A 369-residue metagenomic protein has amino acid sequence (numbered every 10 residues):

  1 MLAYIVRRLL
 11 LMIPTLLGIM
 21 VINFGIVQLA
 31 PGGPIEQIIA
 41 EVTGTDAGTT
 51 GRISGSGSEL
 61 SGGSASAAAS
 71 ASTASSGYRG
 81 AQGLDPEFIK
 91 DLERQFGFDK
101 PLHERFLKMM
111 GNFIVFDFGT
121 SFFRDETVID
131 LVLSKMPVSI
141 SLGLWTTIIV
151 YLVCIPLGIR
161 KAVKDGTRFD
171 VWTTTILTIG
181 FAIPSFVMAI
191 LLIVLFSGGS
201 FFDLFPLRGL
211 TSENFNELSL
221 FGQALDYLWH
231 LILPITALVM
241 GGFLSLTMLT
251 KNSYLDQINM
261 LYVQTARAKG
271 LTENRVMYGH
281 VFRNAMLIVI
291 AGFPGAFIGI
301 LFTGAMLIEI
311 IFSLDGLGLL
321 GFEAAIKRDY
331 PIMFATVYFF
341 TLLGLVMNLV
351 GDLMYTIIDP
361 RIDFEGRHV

Functional and structural regions predicted by a protein language model:
L2, M136-P137, S141, W145 (+3 more regions): Alpha-helical transmembrane segments of integral membrane proteins, especially multi-pass inner/plasma-membrane
A3, A47, I53-G63, A67-G83 (+4 more regions): Cytoplasmic juxtamembrane interface segments
V6-M12: N-terminal signal-anchor/signal peptide hydrophobic helix marking the start of the first transmembrane segment
M12, K135, S139, T175-T178 (+2 more regions): Residue-level signal for discrete positions within transmembrane alpha-helices of multi-pass small-molecule
L16-P101, S200-Q223: Hydrophobic alpha-helical transmembrane segments of membrane transport/permease proteins and related membrane-embedded
I19, N23-V27, G32, A189 (+5 more regions): Juxtamembrane/transmembrane-helix interface segments of polytopic membrane transporters
N23-P31, K90, L177-R208, A237-F243: Membrane-water interface segments at the C-terminal ends of transmembrane alpha-helices in multi-pass inner-membrane
A68-A69, G80-G83, E87-I155: An internal, D/E-rich "acidic patch" concept
